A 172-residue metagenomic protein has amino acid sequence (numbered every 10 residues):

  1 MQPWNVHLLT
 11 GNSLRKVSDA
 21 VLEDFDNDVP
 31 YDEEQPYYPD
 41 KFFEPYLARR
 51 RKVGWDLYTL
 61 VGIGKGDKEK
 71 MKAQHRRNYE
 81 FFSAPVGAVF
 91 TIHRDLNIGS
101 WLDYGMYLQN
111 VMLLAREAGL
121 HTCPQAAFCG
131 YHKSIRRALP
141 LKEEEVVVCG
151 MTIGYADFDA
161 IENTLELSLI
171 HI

Functional and structural regions predicted by a protein language model:
M1, V86-A138: Small-aliphatic-rich amphipathic alpha-helix that forms the alpha element of a beta-alpha
M1-N78: N-terminal amphipathic, basic helical "cap/leader" segment at the start of enzyme domains
N12-R15, R94-D95, D157: Short, charged/polar surface micro-motifs in flexible loops or helix N-caps
L22, I161-S168: Short, surface-exposed amphipathic charged segments that create phosphate/polyanion-binding patches used for binding
D26-Y31, L139-N163: A glycine-rich helix N-cap at a beta->alpha junction
K72-R76, I135-A138, A160: Glycine-rich, charged/polar anion/phosphate-binding loops that engage phosphate groups from diverse ligands
R77-G87: A structural motif
I170-I172: Conserved small/polar residues in nucleotide/adenosyl-binding loops
